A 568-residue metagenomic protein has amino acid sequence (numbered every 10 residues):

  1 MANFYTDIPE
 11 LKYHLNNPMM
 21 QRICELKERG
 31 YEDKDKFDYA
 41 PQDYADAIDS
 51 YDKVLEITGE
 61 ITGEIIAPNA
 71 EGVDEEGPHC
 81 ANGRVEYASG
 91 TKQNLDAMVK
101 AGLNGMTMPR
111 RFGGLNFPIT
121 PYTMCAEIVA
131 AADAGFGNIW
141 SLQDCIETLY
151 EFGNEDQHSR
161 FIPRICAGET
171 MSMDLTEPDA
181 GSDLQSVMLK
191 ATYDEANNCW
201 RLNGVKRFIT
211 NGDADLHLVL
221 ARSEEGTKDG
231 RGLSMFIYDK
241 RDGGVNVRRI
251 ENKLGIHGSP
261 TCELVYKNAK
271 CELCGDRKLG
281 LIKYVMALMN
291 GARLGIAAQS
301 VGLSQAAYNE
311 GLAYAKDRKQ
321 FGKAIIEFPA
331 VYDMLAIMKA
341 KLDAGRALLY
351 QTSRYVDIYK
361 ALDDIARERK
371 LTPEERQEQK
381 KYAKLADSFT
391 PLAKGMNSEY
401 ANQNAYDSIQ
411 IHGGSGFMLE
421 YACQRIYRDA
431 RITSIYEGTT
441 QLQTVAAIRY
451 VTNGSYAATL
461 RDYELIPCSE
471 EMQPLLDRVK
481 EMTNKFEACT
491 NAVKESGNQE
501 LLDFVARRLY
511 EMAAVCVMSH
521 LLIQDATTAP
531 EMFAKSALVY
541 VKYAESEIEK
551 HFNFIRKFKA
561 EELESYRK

Functional and structural regions predicted by a protein language model:
M1-A81, V85: Extended, charge-enriched "interface" segments that sit outside catalytic cores
A2-E10, N17-M19, I256, Q377-E464 (+2 more regions): Alpha-helix capping/hinge segments and adjacent helical runs
K36, R241-G244, R248, P260-A292 (+3 more regions): A glycine-rich, basic-preceded beta-loop-alpha segment at the flavin cofactor/substrate interface of flavin-utilizing
G59-E60, G90-P163, A167, T210-G212 (+2 more regions): Internal helix-loop-helix
N154-R160, T439, V445-E487: A structural-propensity feature for long, helix-poor, extended segments
C199, N203-V245: A short core secondary-structure module
D343-K394, T490-F504, I523, T527 (+1 more regions): C-terminal helix-coil-helix/basic helical segment that borders enzyme active sites and/or dimer interfaces and provides
G454, P467-K568: C-terminal amphipathic alpha-helical interaction region
